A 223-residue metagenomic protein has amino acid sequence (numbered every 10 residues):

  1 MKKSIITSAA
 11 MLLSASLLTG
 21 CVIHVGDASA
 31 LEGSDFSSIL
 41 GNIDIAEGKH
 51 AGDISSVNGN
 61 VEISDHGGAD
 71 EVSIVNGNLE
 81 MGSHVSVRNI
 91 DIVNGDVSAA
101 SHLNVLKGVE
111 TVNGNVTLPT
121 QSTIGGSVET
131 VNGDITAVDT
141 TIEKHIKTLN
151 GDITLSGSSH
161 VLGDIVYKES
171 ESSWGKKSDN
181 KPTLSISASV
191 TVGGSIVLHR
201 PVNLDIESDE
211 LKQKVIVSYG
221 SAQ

Functional and structural regions predicted by a protein language model:
M1-Q223: Intrinsically disordered, low-complexity terminal regions
